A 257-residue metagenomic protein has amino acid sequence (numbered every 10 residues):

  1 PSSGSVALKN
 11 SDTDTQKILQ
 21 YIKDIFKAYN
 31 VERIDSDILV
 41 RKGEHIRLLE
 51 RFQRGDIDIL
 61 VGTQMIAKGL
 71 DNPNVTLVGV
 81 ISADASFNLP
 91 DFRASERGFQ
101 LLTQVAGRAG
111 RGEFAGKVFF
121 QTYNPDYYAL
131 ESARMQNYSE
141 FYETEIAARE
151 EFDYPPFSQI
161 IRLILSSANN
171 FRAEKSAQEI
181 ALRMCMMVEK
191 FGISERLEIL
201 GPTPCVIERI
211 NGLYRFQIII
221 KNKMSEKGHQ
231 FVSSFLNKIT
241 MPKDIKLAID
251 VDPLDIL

Functional and structural regions predicted by a protein language model:
P1-E174, Q178, M186, V206-E208 (+3 more regions): Inter-lobe coupling/hinge segments of SF2-like helicase ATPases
A28-L39, F191-L200, D244-D250: Conserved RecA-like helicase motor-core motifs
E174-L200: Short amphipathic alpha-helix segments
A181-K190, F235-I245: A common structural junction motif
E198-N211, A248-L257: Short proline/glycine- and acidic-rich turn/helix-capping motifs at secondary-structure junctions
Y214-Q217, N222-K243, P253-I256: Charged, well-ordered internal alpha-helical segments
